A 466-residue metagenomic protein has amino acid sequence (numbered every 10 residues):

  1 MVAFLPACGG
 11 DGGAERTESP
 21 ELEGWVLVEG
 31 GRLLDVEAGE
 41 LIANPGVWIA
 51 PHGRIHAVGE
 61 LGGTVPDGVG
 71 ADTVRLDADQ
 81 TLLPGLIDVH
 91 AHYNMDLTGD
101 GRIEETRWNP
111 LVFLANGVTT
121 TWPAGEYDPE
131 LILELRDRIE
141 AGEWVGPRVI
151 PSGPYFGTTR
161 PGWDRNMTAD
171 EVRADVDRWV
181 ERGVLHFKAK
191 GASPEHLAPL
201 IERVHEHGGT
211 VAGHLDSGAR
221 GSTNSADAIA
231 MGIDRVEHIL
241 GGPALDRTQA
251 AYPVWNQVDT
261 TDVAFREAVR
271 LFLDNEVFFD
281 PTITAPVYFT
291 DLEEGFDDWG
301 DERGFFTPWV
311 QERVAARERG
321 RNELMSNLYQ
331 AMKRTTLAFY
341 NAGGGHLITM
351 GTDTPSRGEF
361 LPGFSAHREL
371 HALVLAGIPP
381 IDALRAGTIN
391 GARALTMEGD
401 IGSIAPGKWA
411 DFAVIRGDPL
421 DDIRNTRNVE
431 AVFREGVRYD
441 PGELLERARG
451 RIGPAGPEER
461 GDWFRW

Functional and structural regions predicted by a protein language model:
L5-A7: C-terminal motif of bacterial Sec signal peptides marking the signal peptidase cleavage site
G9-G12: Bacterial signal peptide processing site
R16, L33-G46, G63, L361 (+2 more regions): Acidic, glycine-enriched loop/beta-strand segments at the rims of small-molecule binding/catalytic pockets
R16-G24, L33, A38-L83: Histidine-rich, glycine-flanked metal-binding segment
V26-V28, P51, V65-R107, L111 (+2 more regions): Replace "His-x-His-based motif
G99-V145, D164-L185, A189, E195-H196 (+2 more regions): Alpha-helical scaffold segments that flank or form the walls of functional sites
P154-H207, D234-H238, G242-A250, V254-N256 (+1 more regions): Active-site gating/metal-coordination segments in enzymes
R178-H186, A192, G242-A376, R449-A455 (+1 more regions): Active-site neighborhoods of metal-dependent hydrolases
